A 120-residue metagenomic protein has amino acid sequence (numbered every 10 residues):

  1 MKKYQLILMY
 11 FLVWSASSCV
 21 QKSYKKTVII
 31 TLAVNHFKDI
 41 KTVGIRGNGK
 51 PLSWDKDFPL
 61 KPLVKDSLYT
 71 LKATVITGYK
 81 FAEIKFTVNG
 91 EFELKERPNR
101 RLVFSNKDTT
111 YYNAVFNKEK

Functional and structural regions predicted by a protein language model:
M1-I7: Bacterial N-terminal signal peptides that target proteins for export
L8-V13: Hydrophobic helical h-region of N-terminal Sec-dependent signal peptides in bacterial secretory/periplasmic proteins
S15-S18: C-terminal motif of bacterial Sec signal peptides marking the signal peptidase cleavage site
V20-K25: Bacterial lipoprotein signal-peptidase II cleavage site
K26-I30: Structural beta-strand segments of beta-rich domains
H36-Y79, N89-S105: Aromatic-rich carbohydrate-binding modules that target alpha-glucans
K80-I84: Exposed beta-strand face motif in extracellular beta-rich ectodomains
R100-K120: Extracellular beta-sheet/turn segments enriched in Thr/Pro/Gly and aliphatic residues
